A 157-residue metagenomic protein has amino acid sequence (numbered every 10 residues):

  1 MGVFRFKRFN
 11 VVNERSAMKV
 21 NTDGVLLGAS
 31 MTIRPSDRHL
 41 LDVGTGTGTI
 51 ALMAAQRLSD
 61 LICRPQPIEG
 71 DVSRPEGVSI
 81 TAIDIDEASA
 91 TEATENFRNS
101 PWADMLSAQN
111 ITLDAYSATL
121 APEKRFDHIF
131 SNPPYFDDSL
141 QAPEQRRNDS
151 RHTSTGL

Functional and structural regions predicted by a protein language model:
M1-P35: Class I SAM-dependent transferase core
D37-G44: Conserved class I S-adenosyl-L-methionine
G48, L52: Glycine-rich SAM-binding Motif I of class I
S79-D84: Conserved SAM-binding motif I beta-strand of class I
A93-T94: Conserved SAM-binding loop
W102-A115: Conserved SAM-binding strand-loop segment of SAM-dependent methyltransferases
T119-H128: A short acidic, Gly/Pro-enriched loop at the edge of an enzyme's catalytic core that lines a small-molecule cofactor
P133-L157: Mobile active-site "lid"/loop adjacent to the S-adenosyl-L-methionine
